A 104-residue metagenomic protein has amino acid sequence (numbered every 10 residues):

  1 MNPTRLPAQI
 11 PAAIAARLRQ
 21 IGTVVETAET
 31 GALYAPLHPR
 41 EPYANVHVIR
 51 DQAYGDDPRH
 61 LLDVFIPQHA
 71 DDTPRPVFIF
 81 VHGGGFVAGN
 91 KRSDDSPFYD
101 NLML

Functional and structural regions predicted by a protein language model:
R5, Q9, V25-A28: Alpha-helix boundary/N-cap detector
L6, I10, A15-R19: Short conserved active-site loop signatures built around small residues
R17-T73: N-terminal cap/lid segment of alpha/beta-hydrolase-fold proteins
G55, G83-G85, G89: Glycine-centered flexibility sites
T73-G85: Short beta-strand element of the alpha/beta-hydrolase
P74, G89-R92: Short, solvent-exposed loop/turn and secondary-structure capping segments
R92-L104: Short amphipathic alpha-helix adjacent to the substrate-entry channel of hydrolases
